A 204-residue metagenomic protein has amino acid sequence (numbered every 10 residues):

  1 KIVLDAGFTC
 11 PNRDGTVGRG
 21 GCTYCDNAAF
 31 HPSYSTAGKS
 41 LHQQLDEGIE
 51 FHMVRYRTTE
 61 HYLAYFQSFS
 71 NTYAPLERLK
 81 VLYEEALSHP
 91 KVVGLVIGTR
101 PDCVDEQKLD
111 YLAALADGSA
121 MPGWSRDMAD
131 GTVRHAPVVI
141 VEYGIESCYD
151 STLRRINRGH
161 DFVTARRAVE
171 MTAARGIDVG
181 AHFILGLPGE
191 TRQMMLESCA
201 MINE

Functional and structural regions predicted by a protein language model:
K1-S40: Canonical Radical SAM [4Fe-4S] cluster-binding loop centered on the CxxxCxxC motif and its immediate flanking residues
C22, A86-V92, E197-E204: Structural recognition of alpha->loop->beta junctions
A28-G48, H52-L76, K91-V104, V138-A165: Core AdoMet radical
M53-Y56, Y83-P90, L112-M121, G131-V138 (+1 more regions): Acidic (Asp/Glu)-rich catalytic clusters
L76-E84, D105-A116, Q193: Distinct, well-ordered alpha-helical segments
H89-L95, D178-A181: Short, surface-exposed connector motifs at secondary-structure boundaries
L109-D161: Long, low-complexity, intrinsically disordered polar/charged segments
G123-R126, V163-E204: Conserved C-terminal portion of the radical SAM core fold that forms the substrate/S-adenosylmethionine-binding
